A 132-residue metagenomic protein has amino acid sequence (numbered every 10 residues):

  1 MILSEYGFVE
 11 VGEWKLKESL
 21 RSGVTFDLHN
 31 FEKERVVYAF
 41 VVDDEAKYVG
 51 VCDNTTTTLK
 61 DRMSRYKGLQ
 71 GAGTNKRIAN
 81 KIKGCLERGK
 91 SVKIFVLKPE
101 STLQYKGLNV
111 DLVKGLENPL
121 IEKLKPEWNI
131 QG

Functional and structural regions predicted by a protein language model:
M1-T57: GIY-YIG nuclease catalytic motif and its immediate N-terminal context
S19-R21, K76-N80, L108-L116: Short flexible/disordered coil segments
L20, V24, M63, G132: Solvent-exposed, flexible loop/coil residues
T55-K106: Conserved short loop/helix modules at catalytic or binding sites in compact beta-alpha or helix-hairpin-helix contexts
E87-G132: Structure-specific nucleic-acid interaction/processing domains
